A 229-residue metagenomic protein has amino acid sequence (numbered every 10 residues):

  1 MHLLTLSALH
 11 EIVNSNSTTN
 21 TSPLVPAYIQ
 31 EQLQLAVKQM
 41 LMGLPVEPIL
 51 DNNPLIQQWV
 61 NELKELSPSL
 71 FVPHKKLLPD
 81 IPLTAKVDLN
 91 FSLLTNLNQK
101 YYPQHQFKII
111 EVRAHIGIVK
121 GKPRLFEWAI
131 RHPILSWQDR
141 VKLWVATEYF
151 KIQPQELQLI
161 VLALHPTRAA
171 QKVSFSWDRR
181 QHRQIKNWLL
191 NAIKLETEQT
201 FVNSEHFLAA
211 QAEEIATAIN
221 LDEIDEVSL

Functional and structural regions predicted by a protein language model:
M1-H10, P68, V87, F91-T95 (+2 more regions): Intrinsic-disorder/low-complexity peptide segments enriched for small residues
H2-P68: Nuclease catalytic cores
M40, L44, L70, A192 (+1 more regions): Short secondary-structure junctions and interdomain/linker hinges
G43-R124, W137: Catalytic cores of nuclease domains that cleave nucleic-acid phosphodiester backbones
F91-R183: Mg2+/Mn2+-dependent nuclease catalytic core
Y149-L229: Metal-dependent nuclease catalytic regions and adjoining charged, substrate-binding loops involved in nucleic-acid end
